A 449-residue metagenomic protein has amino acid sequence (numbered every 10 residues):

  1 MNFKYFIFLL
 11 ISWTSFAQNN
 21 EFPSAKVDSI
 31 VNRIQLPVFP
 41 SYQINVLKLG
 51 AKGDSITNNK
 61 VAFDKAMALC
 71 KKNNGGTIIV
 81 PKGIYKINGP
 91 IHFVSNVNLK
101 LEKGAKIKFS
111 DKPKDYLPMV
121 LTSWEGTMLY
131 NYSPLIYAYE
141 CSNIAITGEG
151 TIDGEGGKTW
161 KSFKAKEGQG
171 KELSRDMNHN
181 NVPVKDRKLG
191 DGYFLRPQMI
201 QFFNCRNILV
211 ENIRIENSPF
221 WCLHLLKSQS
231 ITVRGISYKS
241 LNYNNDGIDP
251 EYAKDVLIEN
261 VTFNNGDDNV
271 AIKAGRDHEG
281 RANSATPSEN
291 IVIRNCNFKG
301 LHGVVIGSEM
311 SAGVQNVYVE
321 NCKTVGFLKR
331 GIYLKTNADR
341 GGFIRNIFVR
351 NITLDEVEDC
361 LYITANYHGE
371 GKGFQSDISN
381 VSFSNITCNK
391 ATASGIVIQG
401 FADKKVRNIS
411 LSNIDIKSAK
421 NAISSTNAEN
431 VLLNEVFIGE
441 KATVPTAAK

Functional and structural regions predicted by a protein language model:
M1-E21: Bacterial Sec-dependent N-terminal signal peptides
Q18-K449: Extracellular/periplasmic carbohydrate-active domains that bind, remodel, or depolymerize complex polysaccharides
